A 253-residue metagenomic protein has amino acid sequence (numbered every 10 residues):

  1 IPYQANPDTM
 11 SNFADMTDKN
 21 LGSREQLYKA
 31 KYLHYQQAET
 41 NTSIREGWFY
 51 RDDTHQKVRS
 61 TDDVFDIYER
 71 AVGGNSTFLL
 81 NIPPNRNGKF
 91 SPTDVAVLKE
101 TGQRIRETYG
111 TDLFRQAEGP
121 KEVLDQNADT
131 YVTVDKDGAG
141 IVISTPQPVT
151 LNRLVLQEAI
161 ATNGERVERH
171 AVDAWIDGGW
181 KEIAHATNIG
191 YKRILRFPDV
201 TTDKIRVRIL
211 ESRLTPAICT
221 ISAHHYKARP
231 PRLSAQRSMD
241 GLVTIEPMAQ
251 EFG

Functional and structural regions predicted by a protein language model:
I1-D137, V142-E165, H170, A174 (+2 more regions): Mature catalytic domains of secreted/periplasmic carbohydrate-active enzymes
E107, P230-R232: Acidic, contiguous segments within the catalytic cores of piggyBac-derived transposases
H170, A228-P230: Long, charged, low-complexity intrinsically disordered regions
W175-D177, Y226: Inter-blade boundary loops/turns of WD-repeat beta-propellers
D199-T201: Surface-exposed, short loops/turns at beta-strand junctions within beta-sandwich domains
D203-I205: Exposed beta-strand face motif in extracellular beta-rich ectodomains
R213-K227: Edge beta-strands of jelly-roll/beta-sandwich modules across compartments, strongly enriched in secreted/luminal
R232-G253: Extracytoplasmic low-complexity segments
